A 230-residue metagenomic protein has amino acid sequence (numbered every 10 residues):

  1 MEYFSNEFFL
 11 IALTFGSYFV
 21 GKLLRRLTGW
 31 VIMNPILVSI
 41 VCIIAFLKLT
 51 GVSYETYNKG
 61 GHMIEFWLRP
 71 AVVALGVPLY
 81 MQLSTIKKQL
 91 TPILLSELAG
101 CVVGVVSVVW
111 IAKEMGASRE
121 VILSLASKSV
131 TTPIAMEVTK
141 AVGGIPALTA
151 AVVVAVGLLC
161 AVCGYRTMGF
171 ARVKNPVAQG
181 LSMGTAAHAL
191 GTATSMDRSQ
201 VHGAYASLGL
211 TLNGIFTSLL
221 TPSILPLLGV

Functional and structural regions predicted by a protein language model:
M1-T14, K59-V73, R119-S127, A147-A155 (+1 more regions): Structural signature of hydrophobic alpha-helical transmembrane segments
E2-T14, Y18-Y80, K88-P92, S96 (+1 more regions): Helical membrane-embedded segments and adjacent short helical loop/helix-boundary regions of multi-pass membrane
L10-T14, L83-V108, A150-L159, G209-I215: Entry/N-cap segments of selected transmembrane alpha helices and their immediately preceding amphipathic helices
L37-L49, R69-A74, S96-V108, A126-M136 (+2 more regions): Small-residue-rich segments of transmembrane alpha-helices in multi-pass membrane proteins, especially helix faces
V77-L90, K113-E114, E137-A155, G169-F170 (+1 more regions): Helix-loop-helix hairpins and the membrane-proximal interhelical loops of multi-pass alpha-helical transport proteins
L95-A135, V156-A171: Transmembrane alpha-helices that form the ion-translocation and gating core of multi-pass ion transport proteins
R119-L148, V154-A155, F170, K174-L212: Alpha-helical membrane segments and immediately flanking helix-loop junctions that form or couple to the substrate/ion
L220-V230: Juxtamembrane boundary at the C-terminal end of a transmembrane helix
